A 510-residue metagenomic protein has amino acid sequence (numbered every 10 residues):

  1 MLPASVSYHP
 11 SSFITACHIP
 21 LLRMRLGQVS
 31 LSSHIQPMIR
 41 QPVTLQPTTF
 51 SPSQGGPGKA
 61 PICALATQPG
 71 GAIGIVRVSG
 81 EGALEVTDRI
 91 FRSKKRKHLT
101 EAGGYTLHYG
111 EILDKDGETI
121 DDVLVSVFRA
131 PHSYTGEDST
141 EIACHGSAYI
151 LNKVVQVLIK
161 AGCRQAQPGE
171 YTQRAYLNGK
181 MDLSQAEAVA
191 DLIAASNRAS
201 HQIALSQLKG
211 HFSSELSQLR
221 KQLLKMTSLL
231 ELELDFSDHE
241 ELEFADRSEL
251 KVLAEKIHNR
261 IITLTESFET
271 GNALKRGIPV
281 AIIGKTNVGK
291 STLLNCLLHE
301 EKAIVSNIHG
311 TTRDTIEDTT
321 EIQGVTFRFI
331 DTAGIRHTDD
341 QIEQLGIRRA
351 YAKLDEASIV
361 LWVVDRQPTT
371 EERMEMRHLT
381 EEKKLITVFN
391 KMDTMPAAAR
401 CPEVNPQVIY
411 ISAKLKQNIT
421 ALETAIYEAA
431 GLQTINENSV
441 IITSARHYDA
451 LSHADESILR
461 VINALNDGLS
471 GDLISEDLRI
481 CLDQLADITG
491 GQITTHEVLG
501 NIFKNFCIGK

Functional and structural regions predicted by a protein language model:
M1-C17: N-terminal chloroplast transit peptides
L2-P3, L31-Q202, S206, G210 (+1 more regions): A glycine-rich (often HGG/GG-containing) alpha/beta subdomain
S11, L21, S32: Short polybasic linear motifs
P57-L65, R198-I322, T338, E356 (+1 more regions): C-terminal-of-GTPase-core extension/linker across diverse P-loop GTPases
S79, G146, L297, T332 (+1 more regions): Glycine-rich, N-terminal phosphate-binding loop of Rossmann-like dinucleotide-binding domains
Y109-G117, V125-V127, T311-T338: Switch I (G2) and immediately adjacent beta-strands of P-loop GTPase domains
F329, V363, V388: Generic enzyme active-site microenvironment
E343-R366: Inter-motif core of Ras-like GTPase G domains
